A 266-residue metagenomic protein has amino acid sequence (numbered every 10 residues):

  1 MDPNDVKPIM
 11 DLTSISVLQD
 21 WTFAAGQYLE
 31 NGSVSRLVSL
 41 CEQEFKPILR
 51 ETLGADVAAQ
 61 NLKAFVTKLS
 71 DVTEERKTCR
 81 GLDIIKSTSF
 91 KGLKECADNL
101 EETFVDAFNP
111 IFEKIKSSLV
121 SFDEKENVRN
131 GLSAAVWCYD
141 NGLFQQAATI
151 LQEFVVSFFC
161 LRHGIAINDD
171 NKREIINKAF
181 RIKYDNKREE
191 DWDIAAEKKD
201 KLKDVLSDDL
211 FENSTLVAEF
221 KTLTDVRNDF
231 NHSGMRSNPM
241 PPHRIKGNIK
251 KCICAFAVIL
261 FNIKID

Functional and structural regions predicted by a protein language model:
M1, Q152-V156, P239, H243-K251: Amphipathic alpha-helical scaffolding segments
M1-G32: Internal, well-ordered domain-core segments that constitute the primary functional module of diverse proteins
D20-E126: Long, charge-rich alpha-helical interaction segments
S89-S214: Polyanion-binding interface signature
P110, K114, A134, E153 (+3 more regions): Charged, amphipathic alpha-helical oligomerization/scaffolding segments
V136-Y139, V155-F158, T224-G234, A257-L260: A structural signal for well-ordered alpha-helices, especially hydrophobic packing surfaces of coiled-coils
K199-D200, D204, D208-P241: Histidine-centered, metal-coordinating catalytic motifs and their short helical/loop contexts
H243-D266: Amphipathic, Lys/Arg-enriched alpha-helical patches that create a basic surface for binding polyanionic ligands
